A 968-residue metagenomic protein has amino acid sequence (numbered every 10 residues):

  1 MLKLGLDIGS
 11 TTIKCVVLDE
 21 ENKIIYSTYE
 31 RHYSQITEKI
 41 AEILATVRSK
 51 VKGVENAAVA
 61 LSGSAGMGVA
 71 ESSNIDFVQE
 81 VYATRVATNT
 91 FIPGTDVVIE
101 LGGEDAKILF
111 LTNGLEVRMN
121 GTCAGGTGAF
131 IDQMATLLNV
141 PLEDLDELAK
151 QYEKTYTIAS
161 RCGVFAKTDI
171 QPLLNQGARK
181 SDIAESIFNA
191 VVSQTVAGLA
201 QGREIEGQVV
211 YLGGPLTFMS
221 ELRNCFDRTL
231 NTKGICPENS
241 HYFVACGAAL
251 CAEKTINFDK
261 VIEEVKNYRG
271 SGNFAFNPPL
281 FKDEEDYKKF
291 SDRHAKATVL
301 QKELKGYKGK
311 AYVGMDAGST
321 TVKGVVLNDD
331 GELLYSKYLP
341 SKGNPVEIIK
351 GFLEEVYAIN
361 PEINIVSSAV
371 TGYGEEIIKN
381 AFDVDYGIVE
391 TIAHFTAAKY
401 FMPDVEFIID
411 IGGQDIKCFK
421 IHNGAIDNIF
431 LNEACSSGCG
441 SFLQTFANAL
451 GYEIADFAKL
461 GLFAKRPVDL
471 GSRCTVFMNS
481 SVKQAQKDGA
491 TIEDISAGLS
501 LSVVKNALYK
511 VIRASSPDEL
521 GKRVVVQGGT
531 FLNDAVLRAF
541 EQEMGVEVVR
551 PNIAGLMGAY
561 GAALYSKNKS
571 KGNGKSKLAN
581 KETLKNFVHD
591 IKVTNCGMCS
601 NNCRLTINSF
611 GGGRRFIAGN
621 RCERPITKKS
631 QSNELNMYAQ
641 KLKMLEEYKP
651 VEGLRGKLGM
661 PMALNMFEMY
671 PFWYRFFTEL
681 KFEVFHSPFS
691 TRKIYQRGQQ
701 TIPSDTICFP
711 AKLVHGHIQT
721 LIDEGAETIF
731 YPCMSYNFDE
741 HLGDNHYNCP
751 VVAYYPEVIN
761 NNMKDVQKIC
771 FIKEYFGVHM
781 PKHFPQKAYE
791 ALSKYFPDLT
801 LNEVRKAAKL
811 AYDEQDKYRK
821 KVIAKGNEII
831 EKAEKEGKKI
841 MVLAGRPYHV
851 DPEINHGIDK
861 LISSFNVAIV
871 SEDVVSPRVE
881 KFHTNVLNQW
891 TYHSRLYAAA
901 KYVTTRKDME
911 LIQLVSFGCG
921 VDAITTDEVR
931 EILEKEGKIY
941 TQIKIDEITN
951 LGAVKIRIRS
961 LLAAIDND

Functional and structural regions predicted by a protein language model:
L2, N120, A124-I131, I349 (+4 more regions): An N-terminal assembly and electron-transfer interface module characteristic of large anaerobic redox and radical
G5-A45, E116-V117, G121, M315-E355 (+1 more regions): Short glycine-rich, Thr/Ser-proximal phosphate-binding strand/loop in the N-terminal lobe of ATP-dependent enzymes
Q35-I36, N113-K154, C162, S240-V244 (+10 more regions): Glycine-rich phosphate-binding loop plus the immediately following alpha-helix
A65, A200-T229, S240-H241, T371-G374 (+5 more regions): Glycine-rich phosphate-binding loops at beta-strand->alpha-helix junctions
F77-V81, D227-C246, D385-T391, E541-Y560 (+3 more regions): Conserved phosphate-binding/catalytic loops in two-lobed NTP-binding clefts
K107, K254-K310, K417, N568-N633: Acidic, glycine/GT-rich loop-and beta-edge segments that sit at the periphery of enzyme/chaperone cores
G128-Q133, E238-S271, T396, G440-T445 (+2 more regions): Glycine-rich phosphate-binding/hydrolytic loop that grips phosphoryl groups
A166-A197, S480-Y509: Adenine-nucleotide phosphate-binding core of ATP-dependent small-molecule kinases
